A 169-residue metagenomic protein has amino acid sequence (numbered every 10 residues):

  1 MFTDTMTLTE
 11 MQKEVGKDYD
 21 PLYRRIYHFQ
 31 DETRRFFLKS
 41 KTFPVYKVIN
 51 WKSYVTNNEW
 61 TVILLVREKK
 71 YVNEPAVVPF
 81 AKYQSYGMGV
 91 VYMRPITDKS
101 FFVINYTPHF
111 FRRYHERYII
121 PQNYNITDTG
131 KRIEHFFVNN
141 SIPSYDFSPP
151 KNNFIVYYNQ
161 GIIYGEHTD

Functional and structural regions predicted by a protein language model:
M1-D169: Ribonuclease/tRNase effector modules and their secretory precursors
